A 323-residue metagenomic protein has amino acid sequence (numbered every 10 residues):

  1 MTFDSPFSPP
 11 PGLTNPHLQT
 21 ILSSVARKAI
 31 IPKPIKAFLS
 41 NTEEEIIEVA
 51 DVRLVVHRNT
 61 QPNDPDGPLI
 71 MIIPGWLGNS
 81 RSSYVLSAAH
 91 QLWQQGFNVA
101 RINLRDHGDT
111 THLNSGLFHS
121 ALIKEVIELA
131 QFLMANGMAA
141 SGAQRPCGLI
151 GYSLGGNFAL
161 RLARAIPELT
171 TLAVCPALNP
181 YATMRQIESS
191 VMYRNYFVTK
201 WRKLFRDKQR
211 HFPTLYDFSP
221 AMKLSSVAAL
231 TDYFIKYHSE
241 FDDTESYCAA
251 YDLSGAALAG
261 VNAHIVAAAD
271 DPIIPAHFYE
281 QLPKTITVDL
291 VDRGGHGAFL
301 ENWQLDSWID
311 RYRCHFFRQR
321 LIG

Functional and structural regions predicted by a protein language model:
M1-T60: An N-terminal hydrophobic leader/cap segment in hydrolases
R53, N59-H112: Short, surface-exposed "cap/lid" segments of acyl-processing enzymes
A89-Q91, R105-G148: Catalytic nucleophile-loop/oxyanion-hole region of alpha/beta-hydrolase and closely related hydrolase-like folds
G148-H238: Alpha/beta-hydrolase-fold enzymes
Y233-A257: Active-site nucleophile elbow and catalytic-triad environment of alpha/beta-hydrolase enzymes
A259, I265-A267, D271: Short beta-strand/loop motif that positions the catalytic acidic residue of the alpha/beta-hydrolase fold
A269-T287, V291: Conserved loop-alpha-helix segment in the C-terminal half of the alpha/beta-hydrolase fold that carries the catalytic
G294-S307: Catalytic histidine-centered segment of alpha/beta-hydrolase-like enzymes
